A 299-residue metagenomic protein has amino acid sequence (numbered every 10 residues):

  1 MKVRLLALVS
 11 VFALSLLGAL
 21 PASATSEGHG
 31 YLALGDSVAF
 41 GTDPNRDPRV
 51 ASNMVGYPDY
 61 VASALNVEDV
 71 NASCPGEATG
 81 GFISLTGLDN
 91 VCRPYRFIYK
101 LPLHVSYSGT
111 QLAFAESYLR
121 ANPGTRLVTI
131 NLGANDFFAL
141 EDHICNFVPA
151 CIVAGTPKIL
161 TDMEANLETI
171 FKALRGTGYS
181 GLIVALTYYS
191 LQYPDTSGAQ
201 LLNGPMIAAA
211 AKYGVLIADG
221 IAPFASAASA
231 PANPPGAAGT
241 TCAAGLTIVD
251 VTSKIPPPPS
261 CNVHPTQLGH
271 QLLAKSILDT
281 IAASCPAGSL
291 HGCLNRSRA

Functional and structural regions predicted by a protein language model:
M1-A24: Secretory targeting and sorting signals
A24-S26, L32, G155, G176 (+2 more regions): Composition-driven, intrinsically disordered low-complexity tracts enriched in small residues
T25-V91: Serine-esterase "nucleophile elbow" of acetyl-processing enzymes
L65, I277, I281-S289: Short, hydrophobic alpha-helical segments
E68-P75, I183-L186, I217-I221, A287-C293: Surface-exposed patches in mature extracellular/periplasmic domains of secreted proteins
T79-F97, E141-V153: Surface-exposed, active-site-proximal loop segments in enzymatic domains
L101-Q267, Q271, K275-A282: Alpha-helical cap/lid subdomain in secreted, periplasmic, or secretory-pathway luminal O-acyl-processing enzymes
